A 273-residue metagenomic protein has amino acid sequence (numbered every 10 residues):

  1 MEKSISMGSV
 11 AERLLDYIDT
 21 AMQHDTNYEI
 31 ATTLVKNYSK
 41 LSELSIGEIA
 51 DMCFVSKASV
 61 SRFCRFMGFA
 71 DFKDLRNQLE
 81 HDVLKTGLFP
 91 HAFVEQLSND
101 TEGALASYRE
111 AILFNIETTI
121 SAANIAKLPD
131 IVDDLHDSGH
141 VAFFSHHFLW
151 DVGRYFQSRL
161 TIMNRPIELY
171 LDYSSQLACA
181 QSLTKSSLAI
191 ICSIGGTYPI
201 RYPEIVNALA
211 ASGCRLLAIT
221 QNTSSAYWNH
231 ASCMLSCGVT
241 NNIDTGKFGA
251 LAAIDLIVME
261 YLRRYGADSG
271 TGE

Functional and structural regions predicted by a protein language model:
M1-M22: N-terminal intrinsically disordered/low-complexity leader segments
S9-A11, Q23-T26, N37-E43, D51-F54 (+1 more regions): HTH-adjacent hinge/linker in prokaryotic transcriptional regulators
N27, A50, V132, L251-V258: Short, amphipathic alpha-helical "lid/cap" segments that border enzyme active or binding sites
E29-V35: Pre-recognition alpha-helix immediately N-terminal to the DNA-recognition helix within helix-turn-helix or winged-helix
A58: Key DNA-contact positions within bacterial/archaeal DNA-binding proteins
A126-S138: Glycine-rich phosphate/diphosphate-binding loops that line cofactor/substrate pockets in enzymes
H136-A267: Glycine-rich phosphate-binding loops that contact phosphosugars or nucleotide phosphates
A267-E273: A short, charged, Gly/Pro-tolerant segment at domain boundaries
